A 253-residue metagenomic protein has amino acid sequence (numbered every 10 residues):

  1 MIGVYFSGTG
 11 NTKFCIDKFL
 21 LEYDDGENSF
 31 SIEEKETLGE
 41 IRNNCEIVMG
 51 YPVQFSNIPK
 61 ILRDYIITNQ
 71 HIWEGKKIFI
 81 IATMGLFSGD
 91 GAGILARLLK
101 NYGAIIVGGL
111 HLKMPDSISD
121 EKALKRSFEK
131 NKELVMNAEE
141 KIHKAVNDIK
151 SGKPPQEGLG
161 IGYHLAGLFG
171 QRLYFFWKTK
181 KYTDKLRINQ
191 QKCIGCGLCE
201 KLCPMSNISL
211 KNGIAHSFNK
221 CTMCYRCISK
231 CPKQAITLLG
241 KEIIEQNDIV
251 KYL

Functional and structural regions predicted by a protein language model:
I2-G3, S7-C15, F19-E33, T37 (+5 more regions): FMN-binding flavodoxin-like domain, especially the glycine-rich phosphate-binding loop
V4-Y5, G195, M223: Conserved SAM-binding loop
G39-I41, H71, T179, C196 (+2 more regions): Generic structural signal for beta-strand residues in well-ordered domains
S88, K192, K220: Charged, low-complexity surface patches
F169-M205: Acidic, Ser/Thr-rich low-complexity intrinsically disordered segments
I188, L198-H216, T222, R226-I243: Iron-sulfur cluster-binding cysteine motifs and their immediate structural context in ferredoxin-like electron-transfer
